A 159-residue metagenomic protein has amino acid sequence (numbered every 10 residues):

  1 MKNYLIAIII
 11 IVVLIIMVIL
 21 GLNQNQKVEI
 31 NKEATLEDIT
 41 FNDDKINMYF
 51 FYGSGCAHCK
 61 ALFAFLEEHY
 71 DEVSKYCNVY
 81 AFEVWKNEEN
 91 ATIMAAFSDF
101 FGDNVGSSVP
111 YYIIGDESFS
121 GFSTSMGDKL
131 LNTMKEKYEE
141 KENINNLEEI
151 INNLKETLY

Functional and structural regions predicted by a protein language model:
M1-E33, M126, K135-N145: N-terminal targeting signals for export/organelle localization
K27-N47, L147-E156: N-terminal low-complexity, Pro/Thr/Ser-rich intrinsically disordered segments that act as propeptides or flexible
T35-Y80: Local sequence-structure signature of Cys/Sec-based thiol-disulfide redox active-site neighborhoods
G53-H58, V84-E89, D116-G121, S125-M126: Solvent-exposed loop/turn segments at secondary-structure junctions within structured extracellular/periplasmic domains
K60-Y70, A91, A95, G127 (+1 more regions): Extracytoplasmic/secreted envelope proteins and their assembly/folding machinery, especially bacterial periplasmic
K75-T92: Thiol-based oxidoreductase modules, predominantly thioredoxin-like and allied folds used for disulfide exchange
D103-S107: Extracellular/periplasmic catalytic domains that process cell-envelope and extracellular macromolecules
S108-N153: Non-catalytic, surface beta->alpha helical segment in thiol-disulfide oxidoreductase systems
